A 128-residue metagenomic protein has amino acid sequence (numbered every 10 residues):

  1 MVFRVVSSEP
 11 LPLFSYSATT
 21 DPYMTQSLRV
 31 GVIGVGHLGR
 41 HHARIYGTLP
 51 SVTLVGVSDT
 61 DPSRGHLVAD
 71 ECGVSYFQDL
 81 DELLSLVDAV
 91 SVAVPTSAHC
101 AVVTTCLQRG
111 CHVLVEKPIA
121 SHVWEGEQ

Functional and structural regions predicted by a protein language model:
S7, L11-P12: Intrinsically disordered, low-complexity proline-rich regions
Y16, D21-C72: N-terminal Rossmann-like dinucleotide-binding module
C72-Q128: Beta-loop-alpha module in the N-terminal Rossmann-like domain of NAD(P)-dependent dehydrogenases, especially those
